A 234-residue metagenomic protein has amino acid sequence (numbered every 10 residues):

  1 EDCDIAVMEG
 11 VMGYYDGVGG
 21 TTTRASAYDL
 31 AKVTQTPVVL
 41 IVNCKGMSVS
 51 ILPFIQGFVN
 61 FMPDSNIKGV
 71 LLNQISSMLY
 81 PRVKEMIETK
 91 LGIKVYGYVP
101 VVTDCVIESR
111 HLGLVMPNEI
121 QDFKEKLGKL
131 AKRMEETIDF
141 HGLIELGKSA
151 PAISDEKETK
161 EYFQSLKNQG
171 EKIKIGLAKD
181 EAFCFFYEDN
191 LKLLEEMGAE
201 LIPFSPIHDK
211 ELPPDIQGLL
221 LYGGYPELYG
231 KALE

Functional and structural regions predicted by a protein language model:
E1-T34, V42-G69, S77-R82: ATP-dependent carboxylate-amine ligase catalytic core
D2-I5, G92, I216: Short, high-confidence coil segments that cap the C-terminus of an alpha-helix and link into the following beta-strand
D29-L30, I87, L193: Hydrophobic/aromatic ligand-binding patch that stacks against planar heteroaromatic rings of cofactors or nucleotides
V38-I41, Y96-Y98, I202-P203: Short hydrophobic alpha-helical runs that function as membrane-insertion/retention elements
S48-L166: Internal gly/pro-rich beta-alpha loop/helix module that stabilizes soluble enzyme cofactors or their anionic handles
I173-E195: Short, charged N-terminal beta->alpha structural module
K192-E234: Flexible gly/pro-rich beta->alpha loop and the following alpha-helix that scaffold active-site loops
